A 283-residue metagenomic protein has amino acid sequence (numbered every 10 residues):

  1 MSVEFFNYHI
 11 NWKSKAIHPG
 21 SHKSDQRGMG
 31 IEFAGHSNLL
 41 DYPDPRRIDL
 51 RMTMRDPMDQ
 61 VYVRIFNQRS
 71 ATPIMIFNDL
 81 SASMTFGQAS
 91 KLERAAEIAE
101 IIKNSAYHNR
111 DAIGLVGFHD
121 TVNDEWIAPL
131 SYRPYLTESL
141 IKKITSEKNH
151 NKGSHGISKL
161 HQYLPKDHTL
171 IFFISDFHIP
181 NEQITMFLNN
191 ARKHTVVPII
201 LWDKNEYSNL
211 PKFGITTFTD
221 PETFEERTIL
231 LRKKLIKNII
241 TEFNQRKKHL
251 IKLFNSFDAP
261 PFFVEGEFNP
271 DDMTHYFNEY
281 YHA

Functional and structural regions predicted by a protein language model:
M1-D124, L170-I174: An amphipathic, basic-hydrophobic helix/alpha-beta surface used to engage anionic, phosphate-rich ligands or surfaces
M1-D25, K166-D167, T185-A283: Von Willebrand factor type A / integrin I
Y42-P43, P134, G266: Solvent-exposed, conformationally flexible loop/turn segments
T85, E182, E206: Conserved protein kinase catalytic core
A96, H150-S154, F243: A conditional alpha-helix N-cap/helix-loop micro-motif detector
G117-K142: Short beta-strand-loop
R133-T169, E182, L201: Von Willebrand factor
S175-E182: Active-site glycine- and acidic-residue-rich loops that bind and position anionic ligands or nucleotide-like cofactors
